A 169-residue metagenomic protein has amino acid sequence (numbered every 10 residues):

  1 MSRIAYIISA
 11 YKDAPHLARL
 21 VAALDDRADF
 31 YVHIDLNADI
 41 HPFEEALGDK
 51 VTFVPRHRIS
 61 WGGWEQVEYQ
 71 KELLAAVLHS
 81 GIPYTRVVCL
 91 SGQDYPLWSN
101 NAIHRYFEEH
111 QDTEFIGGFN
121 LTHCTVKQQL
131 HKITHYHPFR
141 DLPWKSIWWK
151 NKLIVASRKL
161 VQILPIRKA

Functional and structural regions predicted by a protein language model:
M1-A169: ER/Golgi luminal nucleotide-sugar-dependent glycosyltransferases, focusing on the catalytic module
